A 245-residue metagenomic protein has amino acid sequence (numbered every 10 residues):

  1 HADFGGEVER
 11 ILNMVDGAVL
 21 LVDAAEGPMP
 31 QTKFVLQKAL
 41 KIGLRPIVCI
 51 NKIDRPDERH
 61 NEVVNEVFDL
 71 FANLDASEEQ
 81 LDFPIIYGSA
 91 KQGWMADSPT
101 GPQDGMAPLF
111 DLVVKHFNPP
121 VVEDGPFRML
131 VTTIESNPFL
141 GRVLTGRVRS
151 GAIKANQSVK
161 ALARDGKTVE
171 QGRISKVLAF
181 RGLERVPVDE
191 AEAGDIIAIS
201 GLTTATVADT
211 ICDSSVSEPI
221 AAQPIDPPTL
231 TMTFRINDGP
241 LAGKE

Functional and structural regions predicted by a protein language model:
H1-E245: Structural and coupling elements of P-loop NTPases
